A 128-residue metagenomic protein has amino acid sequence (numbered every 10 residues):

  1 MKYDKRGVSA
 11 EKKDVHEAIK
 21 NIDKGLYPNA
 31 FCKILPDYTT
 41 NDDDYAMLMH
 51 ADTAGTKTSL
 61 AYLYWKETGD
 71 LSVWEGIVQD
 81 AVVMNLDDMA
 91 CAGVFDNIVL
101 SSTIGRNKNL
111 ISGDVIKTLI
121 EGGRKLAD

Functional and structural regions predicted by a protein language model:
M1-V73, A92, T103, T118-D128: Extreme N-terminal cap/leader segments of soluble proteins
I77-D87, V94-D128: A generic, well-ordered mixed alpha/beta core segment in the N-terminal half of proteins
